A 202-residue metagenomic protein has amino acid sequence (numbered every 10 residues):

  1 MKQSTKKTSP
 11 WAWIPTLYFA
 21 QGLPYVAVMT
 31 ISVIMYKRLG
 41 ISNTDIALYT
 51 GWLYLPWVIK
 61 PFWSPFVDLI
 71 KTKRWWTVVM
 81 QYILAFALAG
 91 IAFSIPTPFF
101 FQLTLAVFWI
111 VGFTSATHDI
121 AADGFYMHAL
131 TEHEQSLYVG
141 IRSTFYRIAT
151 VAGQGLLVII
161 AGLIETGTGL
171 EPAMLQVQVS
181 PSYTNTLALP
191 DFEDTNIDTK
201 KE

Functional and structural regions predicted by a protein language model:
K2-W57: Helix-loop boundary and gating motifs at the non-cytosolic
S9-W11, F93-F108: Helix-loop junctions at membrane interfaces in 12-TM secondary transporters
S32, A116-L130: Intracellular juxtamembrane helix-capping segments at the cytosolic ends of symmetry-related transmembrane helices
N43-T44, L130-R142: Loop-to-transmembrane helix entry/capping segments in MFS-fold secondary transporters and related SLC/MFSD carriers
I46-L69, Y82, Q154: Central cavity-lining transmembrane alpha-helices of secondary-active solute carriers, predominantly the Major
W57-K60, S136-G162: Glycine-rich segments within core transmembrane alpha-helices of 12-TM secondary carriers
P65-I70, A89-A92, P96, A152-E202: Transmembrane alpha-helix termini and helix-breaking/packing motifs in multi-pass membrane transporters
T77-F100: C-terminal ends and interior cores of transmembrane alpha-helices in multi-pass membrane transporters/permeases
